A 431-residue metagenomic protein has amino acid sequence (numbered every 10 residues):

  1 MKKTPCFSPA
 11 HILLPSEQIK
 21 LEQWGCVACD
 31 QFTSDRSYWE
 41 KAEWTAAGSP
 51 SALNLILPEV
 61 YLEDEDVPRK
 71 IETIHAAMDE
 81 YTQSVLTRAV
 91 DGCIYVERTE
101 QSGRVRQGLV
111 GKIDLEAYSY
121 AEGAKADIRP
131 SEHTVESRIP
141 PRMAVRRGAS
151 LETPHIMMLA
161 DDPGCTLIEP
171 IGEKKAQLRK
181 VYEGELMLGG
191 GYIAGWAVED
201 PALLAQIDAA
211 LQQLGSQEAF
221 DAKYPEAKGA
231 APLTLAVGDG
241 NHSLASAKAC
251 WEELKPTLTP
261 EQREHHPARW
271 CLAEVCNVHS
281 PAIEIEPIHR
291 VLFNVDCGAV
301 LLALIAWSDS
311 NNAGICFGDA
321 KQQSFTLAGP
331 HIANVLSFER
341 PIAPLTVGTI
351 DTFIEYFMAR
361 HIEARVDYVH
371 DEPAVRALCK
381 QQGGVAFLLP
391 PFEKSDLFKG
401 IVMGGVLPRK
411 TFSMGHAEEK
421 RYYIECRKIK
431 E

Functional and structural regions predicted by a protein language model:
M1-G191, G195-E199, A219-P225, D396-L397 (+3 more regions): N-terminal extension/subdomain marker
C6, E199, Q217, K223-Y224 (+4 more regions): Long, charge-rich alpha-helical interaction segments
L159, V237-G238, E274, L388-P390: Short beta-strand segments
M187-A210, F338-I342: Glycine-rich phosphate-binding "P-loop"
Q213-L258, R263: Active-site beta-strand/loop microenvironment that shapes enzyme catalytic pockets
N241-I305: Catalytic or ion-translocation cores adjacent to nucleophile or general acid/base/metal-coordination motifs in diverse
W307-V375: C-terminal structural cap/anchor segments
G348-E431: Charged substrate- and nucleic-acid-binding regions of tRNA-handling and nucleotidyl-transfer enzymes, centered on
